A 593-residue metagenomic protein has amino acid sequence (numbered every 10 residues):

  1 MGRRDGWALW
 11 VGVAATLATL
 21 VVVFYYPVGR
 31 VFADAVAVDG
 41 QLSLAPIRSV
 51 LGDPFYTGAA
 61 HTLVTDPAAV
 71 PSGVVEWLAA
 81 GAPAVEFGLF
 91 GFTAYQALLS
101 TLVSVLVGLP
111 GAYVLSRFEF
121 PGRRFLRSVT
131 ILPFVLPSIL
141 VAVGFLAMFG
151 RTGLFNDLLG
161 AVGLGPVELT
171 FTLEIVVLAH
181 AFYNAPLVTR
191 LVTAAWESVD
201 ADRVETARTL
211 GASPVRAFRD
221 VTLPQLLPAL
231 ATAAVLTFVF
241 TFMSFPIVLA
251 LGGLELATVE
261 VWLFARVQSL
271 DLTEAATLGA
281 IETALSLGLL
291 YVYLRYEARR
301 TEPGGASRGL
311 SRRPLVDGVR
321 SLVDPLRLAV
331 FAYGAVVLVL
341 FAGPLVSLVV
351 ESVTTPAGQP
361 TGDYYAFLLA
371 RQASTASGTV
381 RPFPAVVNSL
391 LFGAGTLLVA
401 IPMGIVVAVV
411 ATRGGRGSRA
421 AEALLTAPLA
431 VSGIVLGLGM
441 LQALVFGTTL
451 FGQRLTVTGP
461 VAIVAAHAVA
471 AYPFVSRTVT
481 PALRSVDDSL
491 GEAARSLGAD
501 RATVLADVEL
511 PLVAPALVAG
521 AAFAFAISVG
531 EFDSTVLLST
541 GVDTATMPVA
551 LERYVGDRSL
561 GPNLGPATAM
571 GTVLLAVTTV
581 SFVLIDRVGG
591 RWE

Functional and structural regions predicted by a protein language model:
M1-R30, S128, T283-R295, P314-V350 (+1 more regions): N-terminal signal-anchor/first transmembrane alpha helix
R4-G6, Q41-G58, F242-L287, L322-V323 (+4 more regions): Interhelical loop and adjacent transmembrane-helix boundary motif in polytopic membrane transport permeases
A14-T19, L178, F182-W196, D200 (+9 more regions): Transmembrane alpha-helices
R30, Y95-I131, V143, R203 (+7 more regions): Transmembrane-helix boundary motif in ABC transporter permease subunits
L44-G52, A60-A79, P83-F87, G122-F125 (+11 more regions): Membrane-interfacial helix termini and adjacent extracytoplasmic/periplasmic loops of multi-pass transporters
H61-R117, E282, S286, V292-Y296 (+1 more regions): Transmembrane alpha-helix signature in integral membrane proteins
A82, L89-S286, A494-L497, L505 (+1 more regions): Hydrophobic alpha-helical bundles that form the membrane domains of multi-pass transporters
F120, A194-V204, R208, I247 (+5 more regions): C-terminal transmembrane helix and the adjacent membrane-cytosol boundary/short C-terminal tail of inner/organellar
